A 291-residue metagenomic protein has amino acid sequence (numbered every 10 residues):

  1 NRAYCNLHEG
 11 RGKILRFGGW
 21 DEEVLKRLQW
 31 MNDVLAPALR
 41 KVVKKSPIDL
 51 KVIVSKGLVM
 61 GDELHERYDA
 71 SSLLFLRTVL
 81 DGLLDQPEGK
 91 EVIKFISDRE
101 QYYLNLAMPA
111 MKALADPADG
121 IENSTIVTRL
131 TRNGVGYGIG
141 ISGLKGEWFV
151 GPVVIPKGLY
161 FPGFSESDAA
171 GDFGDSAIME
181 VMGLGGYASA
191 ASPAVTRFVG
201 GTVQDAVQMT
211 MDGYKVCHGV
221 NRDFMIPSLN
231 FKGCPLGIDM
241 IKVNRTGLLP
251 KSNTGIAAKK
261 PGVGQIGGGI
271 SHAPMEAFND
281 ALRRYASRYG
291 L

Functional and structural regions predicted by a protein language model:
N1-L291: Anaerobic metallocofactor- and corrinoid-dependent redox/one-carbon enzyme cores, especially those from methanogenesis
